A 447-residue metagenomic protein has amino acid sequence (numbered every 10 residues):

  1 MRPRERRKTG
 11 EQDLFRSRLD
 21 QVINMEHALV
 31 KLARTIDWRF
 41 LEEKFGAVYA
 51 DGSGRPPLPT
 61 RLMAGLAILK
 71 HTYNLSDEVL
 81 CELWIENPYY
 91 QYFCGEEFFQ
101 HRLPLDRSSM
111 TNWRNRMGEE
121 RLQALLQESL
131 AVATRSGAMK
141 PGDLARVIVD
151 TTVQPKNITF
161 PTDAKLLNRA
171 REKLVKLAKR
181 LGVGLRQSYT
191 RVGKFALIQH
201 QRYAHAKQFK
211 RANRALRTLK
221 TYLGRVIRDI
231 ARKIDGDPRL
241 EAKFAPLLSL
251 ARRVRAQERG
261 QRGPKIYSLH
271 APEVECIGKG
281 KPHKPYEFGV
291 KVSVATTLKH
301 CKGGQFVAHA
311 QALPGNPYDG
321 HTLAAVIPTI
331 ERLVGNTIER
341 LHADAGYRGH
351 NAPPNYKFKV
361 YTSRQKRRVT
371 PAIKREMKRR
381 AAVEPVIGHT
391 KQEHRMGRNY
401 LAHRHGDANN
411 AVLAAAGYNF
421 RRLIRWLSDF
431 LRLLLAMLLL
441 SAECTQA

Functional and structural regions predicted by a protein language model:
M1-R39, E43, L423-A447: Charged, often Cys/His-bearing segments associated with DNA-binding zinc-finger transcription factors
R2-R4, E43-P141: Basic, low-complexity intrinsically disordered segments
H27, A64-L66, L80-C81, D106-M110 (+6 more regions): Short, conserved catalytic/metal-binding motifs centered on acidic residues
E97-E273, A352: Active-site- or DNA-interface-adjacent structural scaffold in DNA-acting proteins
I266-E287: Flexible, glycine/threonine-enriched loop-and-boundary segments that flank and lead into catalytic domains of large
E275-G278, C301-G303, N316-Y318, Y347-N351 (+2 more regions): Flexible loop/turn segments at secondary-structure boundaries
K281-L333: Electropositive, glycine- and tryptophan-enriched low-complexity nucleic-acid-binding patches
E331-V412: Helix-centered, glycine/charged polyanion-binding patches within enzymatic domains that contact phosphate-containing
